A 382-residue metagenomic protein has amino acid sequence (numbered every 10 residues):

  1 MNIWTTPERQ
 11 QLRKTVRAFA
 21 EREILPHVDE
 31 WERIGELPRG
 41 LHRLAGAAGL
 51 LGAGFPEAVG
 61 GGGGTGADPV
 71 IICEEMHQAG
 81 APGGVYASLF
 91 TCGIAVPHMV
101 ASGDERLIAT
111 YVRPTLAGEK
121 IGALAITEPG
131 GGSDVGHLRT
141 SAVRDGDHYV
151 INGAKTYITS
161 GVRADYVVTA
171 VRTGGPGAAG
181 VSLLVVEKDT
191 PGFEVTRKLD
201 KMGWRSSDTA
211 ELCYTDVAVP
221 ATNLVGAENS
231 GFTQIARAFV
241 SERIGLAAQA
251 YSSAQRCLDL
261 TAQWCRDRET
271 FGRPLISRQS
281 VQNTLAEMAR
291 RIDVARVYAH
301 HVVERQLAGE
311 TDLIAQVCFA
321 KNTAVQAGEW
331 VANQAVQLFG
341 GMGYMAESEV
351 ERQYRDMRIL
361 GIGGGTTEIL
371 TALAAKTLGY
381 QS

Functional and structural regions predicted by a protein language model:
M1-G80, S102-L107, P114, G118-E119 (+3 more regions): Alpha-helical interface subdomain recognition
G84-R106, G132: N-terminal glycine-rich flavin-associated loop
L89, T115, G130-S133, Y157-S160 (+2 more regions): Short Gly/Pro-enriched turn/cap motifs at secondary-structure boundaries
C92, G131-G132, T156-V162, S241-G245 (+1 more regions): Glycine-rich phosphate/pyrophosphate-binding beta-alpha loops
G118-I126: A short, Trp-centered hydrophobic/proline-enriched beta-strand micro-motif
H137, D189-P220: Flexible, small-/acidic-enriched active-site or ligand-binding loops
D147-H148, N152-V195: A short core secondary-structure module
L212-R237: A short, charged helix-loop
